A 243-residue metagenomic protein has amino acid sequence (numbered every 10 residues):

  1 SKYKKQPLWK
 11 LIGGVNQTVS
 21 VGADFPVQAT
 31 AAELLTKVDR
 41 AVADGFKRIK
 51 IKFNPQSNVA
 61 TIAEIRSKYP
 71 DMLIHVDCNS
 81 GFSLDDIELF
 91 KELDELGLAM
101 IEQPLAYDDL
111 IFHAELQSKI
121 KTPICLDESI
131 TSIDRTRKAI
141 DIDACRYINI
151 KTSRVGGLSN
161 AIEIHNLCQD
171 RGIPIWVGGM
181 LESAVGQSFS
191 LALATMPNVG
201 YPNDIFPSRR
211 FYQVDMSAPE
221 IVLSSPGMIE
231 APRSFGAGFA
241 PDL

Functional and structural regions predicted by a protein language model:
S1-I74, S80-L84, E92-E95, K119 (+1 more regions): N-terminal capping/lid subdomain adjacent to the active-site entrance of alpha/beta enzymes
L8-L11, K52, M100-P104, G179-M180 (+1 more regions): Flexible, glycine/charged-enriched surface loops at secondary-structure junctions
D24, D77, D127, G178 (+2 more regions): Conserved beta-strand termini and adjacent loop/short-helix elements that scaffold enzyme active sites in alpha/beta
V38, V59-R66, I87-K91, L110-H113 (+3 more regions): Generic structural signal for well-ordered alpha-helices, preferentially at hydrophobic/aromatic core positions
K47-P55, L73-G81, L98-D108, P123-T131 (+1 more regions): Catalytic beta/alpha-barrel core
D108-P123, I130-M228: Shared catalytic-loop signature of beta/alpha-barrel
